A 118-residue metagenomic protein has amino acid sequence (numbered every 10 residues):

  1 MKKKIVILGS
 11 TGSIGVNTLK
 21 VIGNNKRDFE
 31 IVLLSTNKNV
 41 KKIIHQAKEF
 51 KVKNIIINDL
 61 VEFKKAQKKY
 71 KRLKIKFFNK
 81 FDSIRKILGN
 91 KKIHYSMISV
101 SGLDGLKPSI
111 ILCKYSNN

Functional and structural regions predicted by a protein language model:
M1-K53: N-terminal Rossmann-like dinucleotide-binding module
L19-K20, K48, Q67-K68, P108-L112: Short amphipathic alpha-helical segments
V40-I43, V61-A66: Short, charged/polar "capping" segments at the starts of alpha-helices and the immediately preceding loops
K51-N54, R72-I75, Y115-N118: A short helix->loop->beta-strand "cap" motif at the edges of active sites that frequently abuts
I55-I56, F63-R72: C-terminal helical cap/extension that packs against the catalytic core of soluble nucleotide-cofactor enzymes
I56-N58, I75-I84: Short acidic-hydrophobic, aromatic-tinged amphipathic segments that line or gate anion-handling sites
N79-L112: Beta-loop-alpha module in the N-terminal Rossmann-like domain of NAD(P)-dependent dehydrogenases, especially those
